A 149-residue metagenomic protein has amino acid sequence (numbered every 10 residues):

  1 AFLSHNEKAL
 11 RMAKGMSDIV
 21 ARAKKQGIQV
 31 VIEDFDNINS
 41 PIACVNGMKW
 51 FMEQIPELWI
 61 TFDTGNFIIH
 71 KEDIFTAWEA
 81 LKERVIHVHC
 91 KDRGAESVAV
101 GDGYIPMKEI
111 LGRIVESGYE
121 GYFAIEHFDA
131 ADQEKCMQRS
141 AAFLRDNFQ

Functional and structural regions predicted by a protein language model:
A1-I60, I69: Active-site acidic/histidine proton-transfer and metal-coordination neighborhood in alpha/beta enzyme cores
A13, S17-V20, K24, K49 (+4 more regions): A structural alpha-helix within SAM-dependent methyltransferase catalytic domains
S17-V20, W59-T64, V115-E116, E120 (+1 more regions): Short, basic, helix/turn surface patches
G27-E33, E57-T61, V85-H87, E96 (+1 more regions): Structural preference for beta-strand elements that scaffold enzyme active sites
P41-V45, K49, N66-E120, F128-Q138: Gly/Pro-rich active-site loop or hairpin
E134-Q149: C-terminal helical cap(s) of enzyme catalytic domains, especially alpha/beta-barrels
